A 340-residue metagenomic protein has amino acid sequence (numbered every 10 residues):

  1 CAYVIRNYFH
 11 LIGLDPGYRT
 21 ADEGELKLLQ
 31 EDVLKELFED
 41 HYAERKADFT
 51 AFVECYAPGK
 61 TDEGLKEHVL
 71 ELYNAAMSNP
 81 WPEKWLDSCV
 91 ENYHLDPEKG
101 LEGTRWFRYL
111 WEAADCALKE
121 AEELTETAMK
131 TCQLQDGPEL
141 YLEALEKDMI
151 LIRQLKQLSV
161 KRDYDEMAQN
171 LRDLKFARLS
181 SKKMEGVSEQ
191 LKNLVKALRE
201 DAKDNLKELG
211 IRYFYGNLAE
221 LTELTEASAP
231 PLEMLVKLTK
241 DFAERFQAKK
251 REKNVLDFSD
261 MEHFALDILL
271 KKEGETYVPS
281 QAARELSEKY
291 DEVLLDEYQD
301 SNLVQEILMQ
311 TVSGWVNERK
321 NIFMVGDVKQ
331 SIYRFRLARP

Functional and structural regions predicted by a protein language model:
C1-A2, Y18-E31, G210-P340: Conserved helicase NTPase motor core
Y3-H10: Feature marking long nucleic-acid-engaging regions of large polymerase/nuclease enzymes
L11-K84, D201-N205, L209, Y213 (+1 more regions): ATP-hydrolysis module of ASCE/P-loop NTPase motor domains, specifically the Walker B Asp-Glu catalytic pair
A21-E25, E44-A47, Y56, K60 (+8 more regions): Short coil/turn linker and secondary-structure boundary residues
E54-T61, L134-I152, F258-I268, Q310 (+1 more regions): Charge-rich, acidic-biased intrinsically disordered regions
K66-L256: Conserved ATP-driven helicase/translocase motor core recognized via long, highly charged RecA-like/P-loop NTPase domain
